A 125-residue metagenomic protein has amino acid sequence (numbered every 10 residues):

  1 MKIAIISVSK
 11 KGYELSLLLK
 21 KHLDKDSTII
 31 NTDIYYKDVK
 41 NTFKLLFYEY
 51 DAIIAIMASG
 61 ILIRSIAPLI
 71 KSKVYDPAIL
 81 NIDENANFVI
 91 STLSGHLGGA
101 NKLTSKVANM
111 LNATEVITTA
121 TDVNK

Functional and structural regions predicted by a protein language model:
M1-I29: N-terminal basic/disordered segments at the start of proteins
K10-K11, A58-I61, T121: Short glycine-rich anion-binding loops that position phosphate/pyrophosphate groups of nucleotides and phosphorylated
K20, D24-Y50: N-terminal beta-loop-helix "entrance" segment that forms/cooperates in small-molecule cofactor or anionic ligand
H22-D26, L46-E49, L69-K73, K106-M110 (+1 more regions): Change "in soluble alpha/beta enzymes" to "in soluble alpha/beta proteins
T28-Y35, I54-M57, N81-I82, E115-T119: General beta-strand structural signal in soluble alpha/beta enzymes
V39-L97: Glycine/small-residue-rich interface belts in oligomeric ring/scaffold proteins and their assembly partners
I82-L93, L111-K125: Internal, active-site/partner-interface "lid" segment
G98-A108: A polyampholytic, Gly/Pro-enriched intrinsically disordered region
